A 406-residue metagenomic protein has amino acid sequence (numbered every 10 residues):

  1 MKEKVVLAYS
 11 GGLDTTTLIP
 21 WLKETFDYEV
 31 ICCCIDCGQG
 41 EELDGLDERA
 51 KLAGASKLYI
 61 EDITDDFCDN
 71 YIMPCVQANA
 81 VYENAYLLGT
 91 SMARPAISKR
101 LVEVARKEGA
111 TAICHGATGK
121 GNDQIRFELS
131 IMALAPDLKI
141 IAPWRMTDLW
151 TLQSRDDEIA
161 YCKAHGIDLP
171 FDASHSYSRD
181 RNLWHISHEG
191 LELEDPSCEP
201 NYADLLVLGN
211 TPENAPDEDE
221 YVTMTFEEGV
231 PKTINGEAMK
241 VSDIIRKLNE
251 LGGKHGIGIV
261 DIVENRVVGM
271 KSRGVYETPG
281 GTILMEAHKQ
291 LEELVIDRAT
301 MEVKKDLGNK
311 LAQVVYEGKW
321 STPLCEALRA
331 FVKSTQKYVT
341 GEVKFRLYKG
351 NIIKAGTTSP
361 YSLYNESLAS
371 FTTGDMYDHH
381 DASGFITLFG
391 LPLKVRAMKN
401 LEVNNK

Functional and structural regions predicted by a protein language model:
K2-K406: Nucleotide-activated chemistry modules centered on ATP-dependent adenylation/adenylyltransferase
